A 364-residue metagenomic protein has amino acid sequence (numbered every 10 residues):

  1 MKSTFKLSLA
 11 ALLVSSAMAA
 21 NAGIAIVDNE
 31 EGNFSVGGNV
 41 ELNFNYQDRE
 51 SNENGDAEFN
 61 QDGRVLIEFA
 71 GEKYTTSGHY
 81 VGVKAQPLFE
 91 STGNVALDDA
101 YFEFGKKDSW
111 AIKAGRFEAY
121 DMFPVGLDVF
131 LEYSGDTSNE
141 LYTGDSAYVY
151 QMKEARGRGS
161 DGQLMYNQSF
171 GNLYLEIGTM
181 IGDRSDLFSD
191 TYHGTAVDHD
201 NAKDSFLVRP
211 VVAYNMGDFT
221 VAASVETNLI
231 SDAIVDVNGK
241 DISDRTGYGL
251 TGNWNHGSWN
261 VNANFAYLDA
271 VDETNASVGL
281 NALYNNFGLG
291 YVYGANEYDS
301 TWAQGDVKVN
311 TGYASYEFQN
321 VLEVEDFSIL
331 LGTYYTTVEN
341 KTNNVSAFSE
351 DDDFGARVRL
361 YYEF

Functional and structural regions predicted by a protein language model:
M1-I24: Gram-negative bacterial Sec-dependent N-terminal signal peptides
I24-N45, D56-R184, A213-G217: Outer membrane beta-barrel
G32, G55-V65, V95-A100, R158-G162 (+7 more regions): Residues that define the transmembrane beta-barrel architecture of outer-membrane proteins
G38-Y46, V83-P87, R116, I177-I181 (+6 more regions): Transmembrane beta-barrel strands of outer-membrane/channel proteins
G78-V81, D108-I112, N172-I177, D218-A223 (+3 more regions): Repeated loop/turn-to-beta-strand initiation elements of outer-membrane beta-barrel proteins
F89-V95, M122-G126, E154-G162, D183 (+5 more regions): Solvent-exposed loop/turn segments connecting transmembrane beta-strands in outer-membrane beta-barrel proteins
K203-S205, R209-E317: Detector for outer-membrane/organellar transmembrane beta-barrel domains, recognizing the amphipathic beta-strand
F318, D352-F364: Outer-membrane beta-barrel "beta-signal"
